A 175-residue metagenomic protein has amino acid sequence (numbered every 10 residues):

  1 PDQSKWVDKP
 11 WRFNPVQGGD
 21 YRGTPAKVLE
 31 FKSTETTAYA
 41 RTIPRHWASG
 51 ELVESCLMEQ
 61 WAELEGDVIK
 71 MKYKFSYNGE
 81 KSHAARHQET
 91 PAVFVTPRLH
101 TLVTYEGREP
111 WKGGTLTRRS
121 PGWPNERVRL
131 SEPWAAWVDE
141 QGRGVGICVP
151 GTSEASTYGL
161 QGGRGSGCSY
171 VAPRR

Functional and structural regions predicted by a protein language model:
P1-D2, G113-G114, I147-V149: Short amphipathic beta-strand/extended segments with alternating polar/hydrophobic composition
D2-G66, E80-A84: Extended, loop-rich substrate-binding clefts of extracytoplasmic carbohydrate-active enzymes
K32-S33, L64, V128-R129, V138-E140: Extracellular/periplasmic catalytic domains that process cell-envelope and extracellular macromolecules
T42-P44, F75-Y77, G151: A mature extracytoplasmic/lumenal domain signature
C56, E65-E109: Acidic (Asp/Glu-rich), glycine- and aromatic
P110-L130: Extended amphipathic alpha-helical segments with heptad-repeat/coiled-coil character used for oligomerization, fusion
S131-R175: Beta-strand-rich recognition/accessory modules
